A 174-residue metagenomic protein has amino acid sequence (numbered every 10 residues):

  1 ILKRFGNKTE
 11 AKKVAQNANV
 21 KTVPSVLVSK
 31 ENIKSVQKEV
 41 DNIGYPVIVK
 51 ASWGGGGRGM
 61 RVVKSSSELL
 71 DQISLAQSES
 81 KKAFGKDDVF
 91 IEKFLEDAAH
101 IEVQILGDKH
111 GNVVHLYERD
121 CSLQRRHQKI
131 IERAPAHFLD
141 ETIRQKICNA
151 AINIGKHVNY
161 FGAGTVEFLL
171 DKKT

Functional and structural regions predicted by a protein language model:
I1-V166, L170-T174: N-terminal beta-alpha lobe that positions the nucleotide/phosphoryl donor in ATP/NTP-coupled carboxylate activation
